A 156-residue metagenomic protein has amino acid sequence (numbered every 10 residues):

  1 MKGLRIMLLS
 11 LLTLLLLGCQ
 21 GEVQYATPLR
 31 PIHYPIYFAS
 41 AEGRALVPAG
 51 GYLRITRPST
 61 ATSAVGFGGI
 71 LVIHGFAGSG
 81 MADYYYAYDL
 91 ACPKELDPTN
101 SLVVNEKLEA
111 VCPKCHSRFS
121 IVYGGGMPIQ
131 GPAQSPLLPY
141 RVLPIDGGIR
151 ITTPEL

Functional and structural regions predicted by a protein language model:
M1-L8: Bacterial N-terminal signal peptides that target proteins for export
L14-G18: C-terminal motif of bacterial Sec signal peptides marking the signal peptidase cleavage site
G21-N105, Y123, L138-L156: N-terminal pre-ligand scaffold of iron-sulfur
E95, C115-S117: Short Cys/His-rich metal-coordination motifs, predominantly Zn2+-binding knuckles/fingers
C112: Nucleic acid-binding interface residues in structured DNA/RNA-binding domains, emphasizing the DNA-engaging scaffolds
F119-I129: Short metal-binding segments enriched for Cys and/or His
